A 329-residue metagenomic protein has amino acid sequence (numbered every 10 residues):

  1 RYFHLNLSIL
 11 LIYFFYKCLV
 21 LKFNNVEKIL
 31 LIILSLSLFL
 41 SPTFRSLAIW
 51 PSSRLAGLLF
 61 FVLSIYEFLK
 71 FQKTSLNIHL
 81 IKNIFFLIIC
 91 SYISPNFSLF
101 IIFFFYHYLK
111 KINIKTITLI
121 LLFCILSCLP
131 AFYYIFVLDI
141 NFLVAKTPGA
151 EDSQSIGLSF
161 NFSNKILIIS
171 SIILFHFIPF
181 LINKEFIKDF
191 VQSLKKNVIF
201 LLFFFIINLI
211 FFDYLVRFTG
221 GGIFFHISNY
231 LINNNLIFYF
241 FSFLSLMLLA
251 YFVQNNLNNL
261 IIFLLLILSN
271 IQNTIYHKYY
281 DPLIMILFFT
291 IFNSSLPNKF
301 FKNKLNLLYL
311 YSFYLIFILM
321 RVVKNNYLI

Functional and structural regions predicted by a protein language model:
Y2-N24, L63: Transmembrane-helix motifs of polytopic, lipid-linked glycan transferases
L5, K28-T43, L55-L59, N83: Membrane-embedded helix bundles of polyisoprenyl
F14, A56-K73, H79-L87, I101 (+1 more regions): Specific aromatic-rich, kink-prone transmembrane helix
I29-I32, E67-I89, T116-L122, L257-F263: Short hydrophobic alpha-helices at membrane interfaces in multi-pass membrane enzymes
S35-L36, H79-P95, I101-F105, F123-S127 (+1 more regions): Membrane-interface alpha helices of multi-pass inner-membrane proteins
S46-A56, Y276-H277: Short acidic/glycine- and proline-prone juxtamembrane loop motifs at membrane-interface regions of multi-pass membrane
I102-F103, K115-I223, F317-N325: Membrane-lumen/periplasm interface segments of specific transmembrane helices in polyprenyl phosphate-linked
Q192-F204, N258-L266, N298-M320: Signature aromatic-anchored transmembrane alpha helix within multi-pass, membrane-resident enzymes that catalyze glycan
